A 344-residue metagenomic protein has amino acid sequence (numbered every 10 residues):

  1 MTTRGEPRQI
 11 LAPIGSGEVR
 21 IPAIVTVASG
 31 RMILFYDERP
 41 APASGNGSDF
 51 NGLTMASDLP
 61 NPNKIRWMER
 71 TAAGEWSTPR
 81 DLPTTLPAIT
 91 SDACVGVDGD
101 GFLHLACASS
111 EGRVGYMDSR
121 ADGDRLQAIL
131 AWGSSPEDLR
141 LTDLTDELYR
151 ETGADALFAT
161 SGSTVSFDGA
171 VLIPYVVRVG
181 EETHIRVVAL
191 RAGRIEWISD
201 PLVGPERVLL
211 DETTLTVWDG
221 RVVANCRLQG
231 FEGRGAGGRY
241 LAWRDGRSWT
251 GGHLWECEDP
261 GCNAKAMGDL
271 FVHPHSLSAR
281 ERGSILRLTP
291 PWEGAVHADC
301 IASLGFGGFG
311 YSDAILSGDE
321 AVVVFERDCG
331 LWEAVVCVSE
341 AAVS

Functional and structural regions predicted by a protein language model:
M1-S344: Asp-box/BNR beta-propeller blade signature and adjacent active/binding-site loops in extracellular glycan-interacting
